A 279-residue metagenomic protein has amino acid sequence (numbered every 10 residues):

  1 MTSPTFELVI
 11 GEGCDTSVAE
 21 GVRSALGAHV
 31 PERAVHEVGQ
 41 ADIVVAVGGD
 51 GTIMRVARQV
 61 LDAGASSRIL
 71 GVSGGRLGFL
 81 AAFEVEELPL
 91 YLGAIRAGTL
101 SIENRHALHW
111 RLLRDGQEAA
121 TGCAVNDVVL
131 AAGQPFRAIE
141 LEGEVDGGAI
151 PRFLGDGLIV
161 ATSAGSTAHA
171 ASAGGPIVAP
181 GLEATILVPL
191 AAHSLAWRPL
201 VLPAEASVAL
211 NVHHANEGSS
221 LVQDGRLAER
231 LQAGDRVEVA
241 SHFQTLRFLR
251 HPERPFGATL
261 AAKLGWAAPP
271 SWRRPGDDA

Functional and structural regions predicted by a protein language model:
M1-V47, M54-D62, V85-E103, L112-G122: ATP/NTP phosphate-donor binding region
V45, G49, S73, V128 (+1 more regions): A residue-level signal for conserved active-site and pocket-lining positions in enzyme catalytic cores
G51-A57, T167-S172: Short glycine/serine/threonine-rich phosphate/pyrophosphate-binding segments that cradle anionic phosphate groups
G64-R68: A short helix->loop->beta-strand "cap" motif at the edges of active sites that frequently abuts
L77-D156: Catalytic core of DAGKc-family lipid kinases
N104-L108, A124-N126, R137-L141, D156-L158 (+5 more regions): A generic structural signal for short beta-strands and their flanking turns/coil linkers
L130, D146-A149, R198-A279: ATP/nucleoside-binding phosphotransfer catalytic cores, i.e., glycine-rich phosphate-binding loops
R152-A196: Gly/Ser/Thr-rich active-site loops/lids in small-molecule metabolic enzymes that frequently grip phosphoryl groups
